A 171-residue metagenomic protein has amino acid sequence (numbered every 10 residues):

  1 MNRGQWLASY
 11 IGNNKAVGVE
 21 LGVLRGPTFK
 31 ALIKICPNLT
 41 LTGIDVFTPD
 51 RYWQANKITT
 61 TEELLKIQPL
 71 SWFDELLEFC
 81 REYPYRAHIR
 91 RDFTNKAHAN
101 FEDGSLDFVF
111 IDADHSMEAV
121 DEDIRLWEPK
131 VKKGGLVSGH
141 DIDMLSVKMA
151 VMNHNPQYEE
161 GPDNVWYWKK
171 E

Functional and structural regions predicted by a protein language model:
R3-E171: S-adenosylmethionine/decaboxylated-SAM
